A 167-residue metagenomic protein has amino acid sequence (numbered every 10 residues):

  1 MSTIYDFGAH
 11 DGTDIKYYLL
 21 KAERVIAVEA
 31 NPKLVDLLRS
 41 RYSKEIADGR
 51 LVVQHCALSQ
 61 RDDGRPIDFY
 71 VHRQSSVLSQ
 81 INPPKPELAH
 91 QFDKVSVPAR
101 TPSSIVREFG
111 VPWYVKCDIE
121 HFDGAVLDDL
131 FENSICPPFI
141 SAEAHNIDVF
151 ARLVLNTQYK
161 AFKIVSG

Functional and structural regions predicted by a protein language model:
M1-G167: Phosphate/nucleotide-binding beta-alpha loop and adjacent structural elements of enzyme active sites
